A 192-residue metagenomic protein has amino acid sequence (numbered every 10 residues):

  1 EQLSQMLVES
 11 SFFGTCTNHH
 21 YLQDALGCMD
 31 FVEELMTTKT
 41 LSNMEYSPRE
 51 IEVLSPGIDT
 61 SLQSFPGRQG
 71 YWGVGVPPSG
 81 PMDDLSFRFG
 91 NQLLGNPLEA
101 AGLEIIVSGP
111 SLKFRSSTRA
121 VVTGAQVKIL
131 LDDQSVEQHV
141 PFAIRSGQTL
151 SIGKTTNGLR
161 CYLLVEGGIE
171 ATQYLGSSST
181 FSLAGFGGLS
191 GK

Functional and structural regions predicted by a protein language model:
E1-E50: Catalytic cores of soluble metabolic enzymes centered on carboxylation/carboxyl-transfer
N43-K192: Conserved "landmark" site that anchors the functional core of diverse proteins
